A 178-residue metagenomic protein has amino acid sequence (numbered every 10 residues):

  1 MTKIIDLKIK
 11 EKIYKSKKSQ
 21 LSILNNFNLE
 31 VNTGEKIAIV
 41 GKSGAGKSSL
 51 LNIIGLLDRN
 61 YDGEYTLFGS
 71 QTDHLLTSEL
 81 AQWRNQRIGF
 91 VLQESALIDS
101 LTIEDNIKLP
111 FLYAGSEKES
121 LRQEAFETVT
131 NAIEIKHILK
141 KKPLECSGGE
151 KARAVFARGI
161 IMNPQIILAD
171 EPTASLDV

Functional and structural regions predicted by a protein language model:
G63-Q71: Conserved ABC transporter NBD signature motif
Q71, S120-H137: Conserved ABC ATPase "signature" region
L101-L109: Short coil-to-helix segment of the ABC ATPase nucleotide-binding domain corresponding to the Q-loop/switch region
K142-C146, E150: Conserved ABC ATPase signature
F156: Hydrophobic anchor residue at the start of the ABC signature
N163: Conserved catalytic motifs of ABC-family nucleotide-binding domains
I167-D170: Catalytic Walker B motif of ABC-type/P-loop ATPase nucleotide-binding domains
